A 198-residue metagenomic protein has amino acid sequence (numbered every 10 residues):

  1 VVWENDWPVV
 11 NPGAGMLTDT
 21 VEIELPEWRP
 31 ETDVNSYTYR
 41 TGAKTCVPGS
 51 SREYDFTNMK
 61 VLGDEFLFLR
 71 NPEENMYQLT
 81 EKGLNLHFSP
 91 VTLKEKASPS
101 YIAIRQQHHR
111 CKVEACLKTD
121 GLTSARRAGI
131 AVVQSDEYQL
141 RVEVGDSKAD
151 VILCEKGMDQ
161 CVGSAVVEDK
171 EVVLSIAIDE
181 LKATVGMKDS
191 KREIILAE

Functional and structural regions predicted by a protein language model:
V1-E4: Beta-propeller blade signature
D6-E198: Extracellular glycan-recognition regions
